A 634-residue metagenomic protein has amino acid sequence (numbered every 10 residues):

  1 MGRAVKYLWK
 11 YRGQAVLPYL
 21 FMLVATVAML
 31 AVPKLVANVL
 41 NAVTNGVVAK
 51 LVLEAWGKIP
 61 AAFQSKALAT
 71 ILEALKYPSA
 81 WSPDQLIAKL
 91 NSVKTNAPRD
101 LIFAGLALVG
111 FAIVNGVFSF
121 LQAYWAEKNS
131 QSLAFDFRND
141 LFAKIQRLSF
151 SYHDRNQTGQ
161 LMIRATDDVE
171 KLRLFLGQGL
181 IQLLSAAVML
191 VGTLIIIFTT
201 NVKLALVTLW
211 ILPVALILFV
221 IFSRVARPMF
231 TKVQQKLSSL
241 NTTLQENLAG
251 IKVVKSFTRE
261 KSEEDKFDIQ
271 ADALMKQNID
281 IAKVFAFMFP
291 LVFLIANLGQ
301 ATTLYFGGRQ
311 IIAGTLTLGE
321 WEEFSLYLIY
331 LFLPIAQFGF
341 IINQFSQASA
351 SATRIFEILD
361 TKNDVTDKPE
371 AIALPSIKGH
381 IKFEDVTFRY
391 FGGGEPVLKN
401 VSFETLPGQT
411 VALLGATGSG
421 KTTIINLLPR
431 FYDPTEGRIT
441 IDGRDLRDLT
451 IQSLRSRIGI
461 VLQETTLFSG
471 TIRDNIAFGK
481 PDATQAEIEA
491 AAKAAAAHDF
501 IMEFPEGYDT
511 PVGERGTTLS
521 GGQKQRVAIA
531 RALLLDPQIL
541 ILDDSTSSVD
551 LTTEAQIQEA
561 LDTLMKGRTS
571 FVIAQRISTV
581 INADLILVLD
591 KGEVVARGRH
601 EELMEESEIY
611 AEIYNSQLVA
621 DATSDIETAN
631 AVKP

Functional and structural regions predicted by a protein language model:
M1-V32, V36, N41-L108, V114 (+11 more regions): Membrane-integrated ABC transporters
W9, L20, A97, L106 (+6 more regions): Hydrophobic alpha-helical transmembrane segments of ABC transporter permease domains
K10-R12, F150-S151, D167-L176, L180 (+9 more regions): An intracellular "coupling" helix at the cytosolic face of ABC transporter transmembrane type-1 domains
L20-F21, A28-V48, I102-F103, A107-T158 (+11 more regions): Juxtamembrane helix-loop junctions of ABC transporter transmembrane domains
L141, I145, V254, F267 (+2 more regions): Helix-loop junctions and hydrophobic alpha-helical segments within the transmembrane domains of large membrane
I196-P213, I217-F219, S223, D280-T353 (+1 more regions): Helix-loop-helix
D367-K368, L374-P634: ABC-type nucleotide-binding domain
